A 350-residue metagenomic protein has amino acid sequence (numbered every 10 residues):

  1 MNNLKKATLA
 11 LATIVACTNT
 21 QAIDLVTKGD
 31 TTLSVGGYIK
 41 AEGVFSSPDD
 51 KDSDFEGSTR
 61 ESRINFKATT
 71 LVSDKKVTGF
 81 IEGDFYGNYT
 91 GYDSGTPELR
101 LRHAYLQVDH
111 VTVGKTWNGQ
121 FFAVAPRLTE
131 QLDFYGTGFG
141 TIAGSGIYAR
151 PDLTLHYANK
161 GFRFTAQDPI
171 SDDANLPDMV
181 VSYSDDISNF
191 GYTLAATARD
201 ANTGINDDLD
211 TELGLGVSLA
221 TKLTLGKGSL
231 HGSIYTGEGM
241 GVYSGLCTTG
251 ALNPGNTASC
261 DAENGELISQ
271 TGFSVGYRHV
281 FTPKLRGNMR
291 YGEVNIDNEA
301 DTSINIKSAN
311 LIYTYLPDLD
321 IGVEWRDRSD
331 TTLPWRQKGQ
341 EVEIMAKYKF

Functional and structural regions predicted by a protein language model:
T8-T13, N19-G36, F121-A123, G138-T141 (+4 more regions): Outer-membrane beta-barrel biogenesis signature
I23-S46, S53-V180, S184, K222-L223 (+2 more regions): Outer membrane beta-barrel
V44-P48, L71, F85-T90, N118-F122 (+7 more regions): Sequence/structural signature of outer-membrane beta-barrel proteins
F55-T59, S94-L101, G146-Y148, D172-L176 (+6 more regions): Transmembrane beta-barrel outer-membrane domains
S62-F66, A104, L153-L155, V181 (+5 more regions): Membrane-embedded beta-strands of outer-membrane beta-barrel proteins, especially the hydrophobic/small aromatic
S73-K76, H110-V113, N159-F164, N189-L194 (+3 more regions): Repeated loop/turn-to-beta-strand initiation elements of outer-membrane beta-barrel proteins
D186-I306: Detector for outer-membrane/organellar transmembrane beta-barrel domains, recognizing the amphipathic beta-strand
L223, Y313-P317, K338-F350: Outer-membrane beta-barrel "beta-signal"
